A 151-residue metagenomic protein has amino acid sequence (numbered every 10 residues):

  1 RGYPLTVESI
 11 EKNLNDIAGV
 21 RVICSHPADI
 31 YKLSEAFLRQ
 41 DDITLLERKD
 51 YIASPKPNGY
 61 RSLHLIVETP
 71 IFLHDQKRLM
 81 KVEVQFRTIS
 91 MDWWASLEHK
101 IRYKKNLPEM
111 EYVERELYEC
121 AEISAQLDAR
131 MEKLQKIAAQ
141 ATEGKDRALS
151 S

Functional and structural regions predicted by a protein language model:
R1-A18: A glycine-rich, hydrophobic loop/mini-helix early in the fold
E11, C24-K133: Long beta-strand-rich cores associated with HINT superfamily self-processing modules
G19-I23: Short aromatic/hydrophobic contact patches that present stacked aromatics for nucleic-acid/ligand binding
L127-S151: Intrinsically disordered, low-complexity acidic/polar and Pro/Ser/Thr-rich regulatory regions that often function as
